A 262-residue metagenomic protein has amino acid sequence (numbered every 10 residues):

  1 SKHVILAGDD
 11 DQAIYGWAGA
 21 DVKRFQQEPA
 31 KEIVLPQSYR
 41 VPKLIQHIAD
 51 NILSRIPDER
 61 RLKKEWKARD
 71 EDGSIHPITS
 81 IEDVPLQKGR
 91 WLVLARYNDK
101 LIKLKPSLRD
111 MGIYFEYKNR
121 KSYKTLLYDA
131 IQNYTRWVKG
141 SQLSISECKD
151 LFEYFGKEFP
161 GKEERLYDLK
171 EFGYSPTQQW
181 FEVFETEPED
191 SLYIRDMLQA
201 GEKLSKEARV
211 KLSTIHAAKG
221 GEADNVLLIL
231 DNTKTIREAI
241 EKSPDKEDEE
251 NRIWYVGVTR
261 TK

Functional and structural regions predicted by a protein language model:
S1-A68, K88, L92-D110, E116-L126 (+5 more regions): Conserved helicase motor core of SF1/SF2 NTP-dependent helicases
K2, E28-A30, Q87-L92, N98-R195: ATPase/helicase motor core of nucleic-acid motors
G19, K43, V138, M197 (+1 more regions): Generic alpha-helical secondary structure signal
V22-R24, Q46, G73, E82 (+2 more regions): Residue-level detector of solvent-exposed, low-hydrophobicity positions
R69-I78, K242-D245: Short, flexible loop segments at the rims of nucleotide/cofactor-binding pockets, characterized by
S74-G89: Conserved interdomain hinge at the start of the Helicase C-terminal
Y174, Q178-S213, K219-N225, L230-K262: C-terminal accessory regions
